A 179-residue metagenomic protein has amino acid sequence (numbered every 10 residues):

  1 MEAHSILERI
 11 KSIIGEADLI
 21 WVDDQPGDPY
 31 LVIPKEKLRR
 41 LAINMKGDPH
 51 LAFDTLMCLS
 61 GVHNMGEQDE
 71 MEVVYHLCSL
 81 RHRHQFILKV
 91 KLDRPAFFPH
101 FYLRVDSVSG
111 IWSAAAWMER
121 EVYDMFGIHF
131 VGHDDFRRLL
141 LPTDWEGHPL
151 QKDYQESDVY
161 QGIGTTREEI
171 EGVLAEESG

Functional and structural regions predicted by a protein language model:
M1-G179: Terminal low-complexity/charged segments
